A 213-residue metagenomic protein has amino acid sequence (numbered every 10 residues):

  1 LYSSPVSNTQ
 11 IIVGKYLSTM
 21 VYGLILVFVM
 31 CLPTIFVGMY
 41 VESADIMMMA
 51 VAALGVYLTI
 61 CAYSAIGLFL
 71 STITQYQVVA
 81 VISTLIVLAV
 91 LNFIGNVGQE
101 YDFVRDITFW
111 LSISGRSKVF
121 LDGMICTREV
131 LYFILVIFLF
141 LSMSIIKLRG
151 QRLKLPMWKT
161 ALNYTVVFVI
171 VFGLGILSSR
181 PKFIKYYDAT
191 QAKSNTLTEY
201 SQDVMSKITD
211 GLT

Functional and structural regions predicted by a protein language model:
L1-S18: Helix-loop-helix units of permease transmembrane domains in multi-pass membrane transporters, especially ABC
S4, I35-M39, T72, N96 (+2 more regions): Transmembrane helix-loop junction
V13-Q75: Secretory targeting signals
Y22, L26, M30, T34 (+9 more regions): Alpha-helical transmembrane segments of multipass membrane proteins
Y76-L85, K159-N163: Alpha-helical transmembrane segments and their helix-start/interface "positive-inside/aromatic belt" motifs in integral
A80-R152: Terminal transmembrane helical anchor/hairpin motif
P156-P181: Internal/C-terminal transmembrane anchor helices
P181-T213: Juxtamembrane extramembrane loops of integral membrane proteins
